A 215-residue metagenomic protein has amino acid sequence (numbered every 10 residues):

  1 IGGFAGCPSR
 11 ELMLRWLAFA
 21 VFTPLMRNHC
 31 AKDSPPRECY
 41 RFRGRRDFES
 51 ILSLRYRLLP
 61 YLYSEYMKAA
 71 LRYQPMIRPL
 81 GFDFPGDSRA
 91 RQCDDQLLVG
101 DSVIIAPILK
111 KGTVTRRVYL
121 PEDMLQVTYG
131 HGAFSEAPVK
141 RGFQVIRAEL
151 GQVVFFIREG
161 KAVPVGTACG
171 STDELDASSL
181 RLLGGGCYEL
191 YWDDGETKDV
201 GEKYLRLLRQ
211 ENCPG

Functional and structural regions predicted by a protein language model:
I1-Q152, D194-E196, G201: Catalytic-domain carbohydrate-binding cleft regions of carbohydrate-active enzymes
Q152-G215: Accessory, solvent-exposed terminal regions and/or long lumenal/extracellular loops of proteins
